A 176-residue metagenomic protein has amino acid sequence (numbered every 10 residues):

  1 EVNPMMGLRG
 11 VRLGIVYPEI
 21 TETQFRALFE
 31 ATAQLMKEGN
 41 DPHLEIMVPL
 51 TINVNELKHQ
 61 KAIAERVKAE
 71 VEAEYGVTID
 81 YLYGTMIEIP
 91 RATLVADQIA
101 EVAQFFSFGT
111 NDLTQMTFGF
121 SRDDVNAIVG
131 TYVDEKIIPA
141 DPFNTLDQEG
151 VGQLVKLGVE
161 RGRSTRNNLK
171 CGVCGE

Functional and structural regions predicted by a protein language model:
E1-E176: Conserved alpha/beta-domain cores
